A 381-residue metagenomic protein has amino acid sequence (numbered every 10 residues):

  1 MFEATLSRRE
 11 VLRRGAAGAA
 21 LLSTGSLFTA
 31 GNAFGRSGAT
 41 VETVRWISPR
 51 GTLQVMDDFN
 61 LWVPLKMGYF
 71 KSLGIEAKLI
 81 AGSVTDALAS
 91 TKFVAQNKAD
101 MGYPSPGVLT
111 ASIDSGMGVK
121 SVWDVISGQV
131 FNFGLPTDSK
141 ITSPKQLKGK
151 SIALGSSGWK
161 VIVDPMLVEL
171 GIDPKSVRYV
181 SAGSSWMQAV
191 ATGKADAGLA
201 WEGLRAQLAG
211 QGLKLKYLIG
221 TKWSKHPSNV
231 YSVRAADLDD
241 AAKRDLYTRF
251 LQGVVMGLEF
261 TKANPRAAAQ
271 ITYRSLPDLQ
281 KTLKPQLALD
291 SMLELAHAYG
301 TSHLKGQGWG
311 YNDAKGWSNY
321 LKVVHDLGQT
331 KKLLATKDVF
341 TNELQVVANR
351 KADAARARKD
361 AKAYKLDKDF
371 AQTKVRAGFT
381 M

Functional and structural regions predicted by a protein language model:
M1-E10, A17-G25: N-terminal secretory signal peptides
A16-A17, A99, A195, Q252-E259: Solvent-exposed alpha-helix faces
R36-T192, D196-E202, L213-K225, N349-R350 (+2 more regions): Short, glycine-/small- and polar/acidic-enriched structural segments that line small-molecule recognition paths
N132-G134, V230-V233: Short glycine- and hydrophobic/aromatic-rich loop-to-beta-strand nucleating segment in the catalytic cores
R178-S181, Q188-A197, L208-Y217, H226 (+7 more regions): A residue-level marker of the well-folded mature domains of exported/periplasmic proteins
A241-K332: Secondary-structure end/capping motifs
S318-M381: Conserved C-terminal helix/tail region of periplasmic/extracytoplasmic solute-binding proteins
